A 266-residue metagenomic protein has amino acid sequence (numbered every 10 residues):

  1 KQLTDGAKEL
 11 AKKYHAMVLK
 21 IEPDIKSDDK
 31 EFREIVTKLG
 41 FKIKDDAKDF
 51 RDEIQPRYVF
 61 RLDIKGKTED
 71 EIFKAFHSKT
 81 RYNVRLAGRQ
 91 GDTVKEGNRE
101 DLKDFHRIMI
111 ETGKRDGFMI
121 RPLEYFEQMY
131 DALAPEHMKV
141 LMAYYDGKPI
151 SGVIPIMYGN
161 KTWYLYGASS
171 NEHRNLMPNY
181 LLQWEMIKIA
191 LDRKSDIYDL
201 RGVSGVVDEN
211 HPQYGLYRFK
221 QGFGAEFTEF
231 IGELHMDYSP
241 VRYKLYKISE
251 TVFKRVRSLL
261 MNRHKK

Functional and structural regions predicted by a protein language model:
K1-K12: Acidic, aromatic-enriched beta-alpha/helix-loop junctions
T4-G6, E127-S239, K244: Aromatic (often tryptophan-rich) hydrophobic motifs at membrane interfaces
A11-I25, A190-G202: Conserved GNAT acetyl-CoA-binding A-motif
K12, T37, G88, L191-D192 (+1 more regions): Anion (oxyanion) recognition and catalysis
P23-D28, K38-N175, I189: A conserved beta-strand-loop-helix scaffold within acyl/acetyltransferase catalytic domains
S27-E31, V206-D208: Short catalytic/ligand-binding loop motif for oxyanion handling, primarily in non-cytosolic enzymes, centered on
F32-V36: Charged, often glycine-rich, active-site loop that binds/positions anionic groups
K38-K67, I197-K266: Active-site/acyl-donor-binding loops of N-acyltransferases
